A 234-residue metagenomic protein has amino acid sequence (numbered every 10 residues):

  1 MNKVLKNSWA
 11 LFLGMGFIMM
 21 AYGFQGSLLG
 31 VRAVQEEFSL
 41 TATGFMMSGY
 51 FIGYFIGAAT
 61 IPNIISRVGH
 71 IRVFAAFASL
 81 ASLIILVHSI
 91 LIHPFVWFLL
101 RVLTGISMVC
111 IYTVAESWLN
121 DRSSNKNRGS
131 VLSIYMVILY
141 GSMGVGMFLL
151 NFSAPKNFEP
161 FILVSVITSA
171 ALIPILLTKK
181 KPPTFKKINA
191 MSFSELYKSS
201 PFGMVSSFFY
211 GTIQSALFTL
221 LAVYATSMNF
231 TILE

Functional and structural regions predicted by a protein language model:
K3-F51, S200-G203, S207, S215-Y224 (+2 more regions): Helix-loop boundary and gating motifs at the non-cytosolic
F51-A59, M143-G144: Residue-level signature of mid-helix packing/kink "hotspots" within the transmembrane helices of 12-pass Major
G57-H70, A154: Helix-to-loop junctions at the C-terminal end of transmembrane segments in multipass secondary transporters
G69, I90-H93: Helix-breaking motifs and short loop linkers at transmembrane-helix boundaries and internal kinks in secondary membrane
R72-L86, S165: Structural signature of the two symmetry-related core transmembrane helices
F95-L103: Paired small-residue
V102-V137: Cytoplasmic helix-loop-helix junction between adjacent transmembrane helices in 12-TM secondary transporters
L150-N151, S165-F185: C-terminal membrane-cytosol helix-exit motif in multi-pass small-molecule transporters
